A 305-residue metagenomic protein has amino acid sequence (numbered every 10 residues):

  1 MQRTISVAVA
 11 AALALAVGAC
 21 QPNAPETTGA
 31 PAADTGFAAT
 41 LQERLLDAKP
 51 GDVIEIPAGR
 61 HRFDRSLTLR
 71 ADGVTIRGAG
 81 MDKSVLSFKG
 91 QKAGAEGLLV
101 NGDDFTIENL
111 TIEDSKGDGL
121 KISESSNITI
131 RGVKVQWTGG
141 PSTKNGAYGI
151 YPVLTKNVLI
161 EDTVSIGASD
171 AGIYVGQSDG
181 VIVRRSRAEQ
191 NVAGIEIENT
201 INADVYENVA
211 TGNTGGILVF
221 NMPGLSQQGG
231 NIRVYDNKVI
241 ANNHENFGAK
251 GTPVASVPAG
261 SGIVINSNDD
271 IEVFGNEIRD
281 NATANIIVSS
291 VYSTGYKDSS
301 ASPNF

Functional and structural regions predicted by a protein language model:
M1-A8: Bacterial N-terminal signal peptides that target proteins for export
A16-A19: C-terminal motif of bacterial Sec signal peptides marking the signal peptidase cleavage site
Q21-N23: Bacterial signal peptide processing site
P25-A39, V53, G73-G117, G139: Right-handed parallel beta-helix/beta-spiral solenoid domain characteristic of secreted/periplasmic
L41-Q42, D64, K89-L98, D114-K121 (+6 more regions): Extracellular beta-strand/beta-solenoid scaffold signature
R44-R62, T75-A79: Glycine-rich repeat segments that build the extracellular carbohydrate-interaction surface of secreted and virion
A79-D82, D103-D114, S126-G139, K156-A171 (+6 more regions): Right-handed parallel beta-helix
I278-R279, A284, V288-S289: Structured C-terminal portions of repeat-based eukaryotic scaffold domains
